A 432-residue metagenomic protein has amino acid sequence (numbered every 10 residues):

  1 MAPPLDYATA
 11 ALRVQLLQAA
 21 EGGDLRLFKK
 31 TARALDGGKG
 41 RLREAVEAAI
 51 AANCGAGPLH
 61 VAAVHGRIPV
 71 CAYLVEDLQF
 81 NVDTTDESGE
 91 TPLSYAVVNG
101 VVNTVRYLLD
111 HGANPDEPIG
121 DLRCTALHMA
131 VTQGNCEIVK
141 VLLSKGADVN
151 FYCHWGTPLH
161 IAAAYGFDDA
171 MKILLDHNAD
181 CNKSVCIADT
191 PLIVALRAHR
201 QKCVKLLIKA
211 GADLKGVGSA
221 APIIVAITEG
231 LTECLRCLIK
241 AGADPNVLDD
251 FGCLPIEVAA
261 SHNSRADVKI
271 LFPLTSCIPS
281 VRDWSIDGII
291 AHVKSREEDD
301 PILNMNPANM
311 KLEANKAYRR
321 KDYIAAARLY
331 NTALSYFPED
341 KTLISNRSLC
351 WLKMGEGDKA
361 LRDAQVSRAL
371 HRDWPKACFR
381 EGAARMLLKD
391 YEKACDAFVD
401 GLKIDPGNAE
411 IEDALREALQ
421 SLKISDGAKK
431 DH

Functional and structural regions predicted by a protein language model:
M1-R13, L25-R26, K30-C54, P69 (+13 more regions): Ankyrin repeat arrays, specifically the small/polar loop and inter-repeat linker segments at the C-terminal end of each
Q18-G23, V61-R67, Y95-V101, M129-N135 (+4 more regions): Ankyrin repeat A-helix N-terminal signature
P307, K341-T342, P375-K376, A409: Helix-start (N-cap) detector for alpha-helical repeat units in TPR-like alpha-solenoids, especially tetratricopeptide
